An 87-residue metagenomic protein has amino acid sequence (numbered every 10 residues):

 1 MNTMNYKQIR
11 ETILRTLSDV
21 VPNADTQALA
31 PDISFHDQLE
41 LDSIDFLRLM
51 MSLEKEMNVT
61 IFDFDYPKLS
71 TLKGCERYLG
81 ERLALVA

Functional and structural regions predicted by a protein language model:
N2-L41, E56, T60-A87: Phosphopantetheine-dependent thiolation modules in NRPS/PKS and related acyl-activating systems
D45: Two-component histidine kinase catalytic core, primarily the HATPase_c
